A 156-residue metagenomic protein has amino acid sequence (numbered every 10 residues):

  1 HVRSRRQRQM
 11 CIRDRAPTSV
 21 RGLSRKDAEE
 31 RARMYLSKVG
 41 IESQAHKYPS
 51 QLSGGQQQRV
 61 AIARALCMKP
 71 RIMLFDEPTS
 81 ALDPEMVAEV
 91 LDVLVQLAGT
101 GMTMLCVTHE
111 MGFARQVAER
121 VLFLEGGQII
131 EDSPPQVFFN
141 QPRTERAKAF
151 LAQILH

Functional and structural regions predicted by a protein language model:
H1-R8, I12: Single conserved hydrophobic/aromatic residue that forms the stacking wall/gate of nucleotide- or nucleobase-binding
K47, M68, T100: Conserved signature/switch motifs of ABC ATPase nucleotide-binding domains
Y48-L52, Q56: Conserved ABC ATPase signature
M73-D76: Catalytic Walker B motif of ABC-type/P-loop ATPase nucleotide-binding domains
V87-T100: Helical segment within the ABC ATPase nucleotide-binding domain
T108-H109: H-loop/switch region of ABC-family ATPase nucleotide-binding domains
